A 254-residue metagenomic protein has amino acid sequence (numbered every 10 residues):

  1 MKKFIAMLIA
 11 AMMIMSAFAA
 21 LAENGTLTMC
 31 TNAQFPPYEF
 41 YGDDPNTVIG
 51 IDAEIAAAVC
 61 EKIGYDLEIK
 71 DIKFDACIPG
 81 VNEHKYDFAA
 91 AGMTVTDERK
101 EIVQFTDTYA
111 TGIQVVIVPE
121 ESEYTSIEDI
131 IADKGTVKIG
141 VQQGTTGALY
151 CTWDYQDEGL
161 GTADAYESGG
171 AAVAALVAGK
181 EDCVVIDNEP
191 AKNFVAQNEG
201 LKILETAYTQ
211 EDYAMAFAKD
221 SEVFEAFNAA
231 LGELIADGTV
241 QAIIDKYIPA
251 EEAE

Functional and structural regions predicted by a protein language model:
N24-M93: Extracytoplasmic small-molecule ligand-binding "clamshell" domains of the periplasmic binding protein/Venus flytrap
A33, T111-E120, N188-G232, A250-E254: Periplasmic-binding protein-like
D44, A57, E61-K70, G135 (+2 more regions): A local structural motif
A53, E68-V81, T125, A163-A178 (+1 more regions): Short helix-initiation/N-cap motifs at beta->coil->alpha
G64-D66, N82-A91, G135-K138, S168 (+2 more regions): Alpha-to-beta junction loops
Y65-E68, T146-D164, A196-E205, A229-E254: Ligand-binding clefts/hinges and TM-proximal coupling segments of bilobed small-molecule sensing domains
A76, G92-I102, T152-W153, A174-T209: A ligand-binding cleft/hinge motif common to bilobed small-molecule-binding domains
V118-K138: Flexible hinge/capping segments at coil-to-helix
